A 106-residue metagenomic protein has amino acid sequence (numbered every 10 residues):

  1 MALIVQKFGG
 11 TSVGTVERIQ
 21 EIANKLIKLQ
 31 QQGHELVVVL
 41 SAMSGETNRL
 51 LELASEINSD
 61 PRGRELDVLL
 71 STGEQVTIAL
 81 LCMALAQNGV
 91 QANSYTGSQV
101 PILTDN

Functional and structural regions predicted by a protein language model:
M1-N106: Nucleotide/pyrophosphate-binding catalytic subdomain
